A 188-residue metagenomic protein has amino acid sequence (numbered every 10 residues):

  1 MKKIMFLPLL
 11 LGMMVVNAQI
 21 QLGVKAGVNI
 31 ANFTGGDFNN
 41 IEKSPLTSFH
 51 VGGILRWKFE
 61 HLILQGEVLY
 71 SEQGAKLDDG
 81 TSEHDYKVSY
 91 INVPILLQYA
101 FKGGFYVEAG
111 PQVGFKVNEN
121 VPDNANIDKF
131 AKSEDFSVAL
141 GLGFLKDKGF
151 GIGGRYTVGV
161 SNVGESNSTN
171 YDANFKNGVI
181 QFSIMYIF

Functional and structural regions predicted by a protein language model:
M1-K25, I184, F188: Bacterial Sec-dependent N-terminal signal peptides
I20, P45-F49, K87-I91, K132-V138 (+1 more regions): Residues that define the transmembrane beta-barrel architecture of outer-membrane proteins
V28-N32, F59-H61, Y70-G74, V113-V117 (+2 more regions): Transmembrane beta-strands of outer-membrane beta-barrel pores
N29, L69, G141-F150, T157-V158 (+1 more regions): Outer-membrane beta-barrel "beta-signal"
D37-I41, D79-H84, D123-F130, N167-D172: Extracellular loop and loop/strand-boundary signature of outer-membrane beta-barrel proteins
V51-G53, V93-I95, V107, L140-L142 (+1 more regions): Membrane-embedded beta-strands of outer-membrane beta-barrel proteins, especially the hydrophobic/small aromatic
L55-W57, Y99, F115, F144-K146 (+2 more regions): Residue-level signature of outer-membrane beta-barrel architecture
H61-L64, F105-V107, K148-G154: Repeated loop/turn-to-beta-strand initiation elements of outer-membrane beta-barrel proteins
